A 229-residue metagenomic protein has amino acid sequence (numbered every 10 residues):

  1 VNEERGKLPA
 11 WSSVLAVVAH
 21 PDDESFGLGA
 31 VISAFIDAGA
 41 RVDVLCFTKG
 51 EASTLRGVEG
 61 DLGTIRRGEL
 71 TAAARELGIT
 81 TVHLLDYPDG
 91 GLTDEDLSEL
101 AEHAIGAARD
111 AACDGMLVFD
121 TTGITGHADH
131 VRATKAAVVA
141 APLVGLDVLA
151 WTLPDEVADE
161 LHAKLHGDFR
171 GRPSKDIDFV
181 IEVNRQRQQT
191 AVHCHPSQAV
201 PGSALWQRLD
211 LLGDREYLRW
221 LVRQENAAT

Functional and structural regions predicted by a protein language model:
V1-A112, V138-L143: Active-site rim/loop-helix segments in enzyme catalytic domains that contact anionic ligands
V1-L15, D94-T229: Metal-dependent de-N-acetylase/amidase catalytic core
